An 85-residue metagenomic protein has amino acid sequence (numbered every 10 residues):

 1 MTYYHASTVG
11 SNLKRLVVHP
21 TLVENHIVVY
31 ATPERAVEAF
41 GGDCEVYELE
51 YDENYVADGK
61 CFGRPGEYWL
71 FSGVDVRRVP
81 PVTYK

Functional and structural regions predicted by a protein language model:
Y3, T8-L16, P20-V23, C44-K85: Active-site and NAD+-binding cores of ADP-ribose-processing enzymes
H19-D43: Extended catalytic/binding region for NAD+/ADP-ribose chemistry, centered on the ART fold
